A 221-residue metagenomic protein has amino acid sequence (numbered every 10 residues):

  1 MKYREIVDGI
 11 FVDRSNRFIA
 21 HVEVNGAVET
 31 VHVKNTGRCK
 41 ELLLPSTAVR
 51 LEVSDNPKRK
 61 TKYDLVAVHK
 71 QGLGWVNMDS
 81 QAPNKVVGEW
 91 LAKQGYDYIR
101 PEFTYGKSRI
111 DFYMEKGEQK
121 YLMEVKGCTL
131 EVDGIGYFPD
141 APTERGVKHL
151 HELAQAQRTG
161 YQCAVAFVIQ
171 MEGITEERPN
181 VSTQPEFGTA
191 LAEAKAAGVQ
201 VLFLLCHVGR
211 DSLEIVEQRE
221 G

Functional and structural regions predicted by a protein language model:
G9, I110-D140, L153: Conserved catalytic cores of phosphodiester-cleaving nucleases, focusing on short active-site segments
N16-H21: Short aromatic-glycine-enriched beta-strand elements
A27-E41: Beta-strand/loop nucleic-acid-binding surfaces
G37-R50, A154: Short nucleic-acid-contacting surface segments enriched for D/E, G, S/T with interspersed K/R
K40, Q71-P101: Acidic-basic catalytic patches of nuclease active cores, encompassing PD-(D/E)XK and other metal-cofactor nuclease
P45-N56, L205-C206: Flexible glycine-rich surface loops and low-complexity tracts that mediate binding to linear polymers
G134-E144, A154-T183, L205: Nucleic-acid nuclease catalytic cores
Q170-G221: Domain-level recognition of nuclease-like catalytic cores that cleave nucleotide substrates
